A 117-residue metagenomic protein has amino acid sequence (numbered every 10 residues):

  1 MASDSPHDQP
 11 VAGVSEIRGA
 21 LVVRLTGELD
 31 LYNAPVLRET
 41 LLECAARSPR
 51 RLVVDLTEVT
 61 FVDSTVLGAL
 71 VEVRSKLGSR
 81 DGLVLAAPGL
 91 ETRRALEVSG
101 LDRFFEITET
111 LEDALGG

Functional and structural regions predicted by a protein language model:
M1-A2, R94: Intrinsically disordered, low-complexity segments enriched in polar/charged residues with Gly/Pro, especially when
A2-E39: STAS-typified acidic loop motif
L31-F105: Amphipathic alpha-helical interaction surfaces in cytosolic regulatory modules
E106-T110: Short acidic-hydrophobic, aromatic-tinged amphipathic segments that line or gate anion-handling sites
D113-A114: Short alpha-helical segment
